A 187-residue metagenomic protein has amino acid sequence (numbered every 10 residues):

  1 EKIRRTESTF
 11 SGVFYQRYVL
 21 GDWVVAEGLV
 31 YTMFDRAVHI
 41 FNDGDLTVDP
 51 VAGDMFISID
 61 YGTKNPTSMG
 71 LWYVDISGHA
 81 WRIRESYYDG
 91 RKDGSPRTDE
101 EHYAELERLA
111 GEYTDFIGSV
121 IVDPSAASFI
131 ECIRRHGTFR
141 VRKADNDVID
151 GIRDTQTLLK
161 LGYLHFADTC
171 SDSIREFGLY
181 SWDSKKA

Functional and structural regions predicted by a protein language model:
K2-I59: ATPase catalytic-site recognition across NTP-hydrolyzing enzymes
Y18-V19, T67, T155, F166: Long, contiguous hydrophobic alpha-helical segments, chiefly transmembrane helices and signal peptides
V19, I59-D60, M69, V120 (+1 more regions): A residue-level signal for conserved active-site and pocket-lining positions in enzyme catalytic cores
G53-D54, P66-T67, I117, L161-G162: Short, surface-exposed beta-edge/turn micro-motifs
M55-I57, S68, F129: Residue-level marker for the onset of beta-strands and adjacent loop->beta junctions in well-ordered domains
T63: Glycine-rich, aromatic-lined ligand/substrate-binding cores of catalytic and carbohydrate-binding domains
T67-Y73: Short beta-strand scaffold segments in enzyme catalytic cores
G78-A187: Mg2+-dependent endonuclease catalytic cores in nucleic-acid-processing enzymes, primarily RNase H-like
